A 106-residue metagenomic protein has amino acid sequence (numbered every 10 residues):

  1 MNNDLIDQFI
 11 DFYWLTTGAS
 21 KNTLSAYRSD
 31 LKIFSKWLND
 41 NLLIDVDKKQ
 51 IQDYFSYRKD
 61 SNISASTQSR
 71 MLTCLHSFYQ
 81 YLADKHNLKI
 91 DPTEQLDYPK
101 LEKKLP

Functional and structural regions predicted by a protein language model:
D7-N22, R28-L105: N-terminal core-binding DNA-recognition domain of tyrosine recombinases/integrases
